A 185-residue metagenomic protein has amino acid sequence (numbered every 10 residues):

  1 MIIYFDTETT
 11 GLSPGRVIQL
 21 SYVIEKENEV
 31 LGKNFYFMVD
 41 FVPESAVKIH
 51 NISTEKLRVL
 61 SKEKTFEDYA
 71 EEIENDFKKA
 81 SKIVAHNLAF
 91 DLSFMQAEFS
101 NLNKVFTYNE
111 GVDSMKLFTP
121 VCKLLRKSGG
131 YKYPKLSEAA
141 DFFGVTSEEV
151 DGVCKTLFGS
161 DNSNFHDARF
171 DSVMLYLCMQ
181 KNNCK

Functional and structural regions predicted by a protein language model:
M1-L102, E138-V145: Conserved non-catalytic scaffold segment of RNase H-like nuclease domains
V59, G111, G152-V153: Proline- and acidic/polar-enriched loop/turn elements at helix boundaries
K79-A89, F94, E98-F99, G130-K185: Acidic, Mg2+-coordinating catalytic module of metal-dependent nucleases/exonucleases that use a two-metal-ion mechanism
V105-V112: Short hydrophobic/aromatic-enriched beta-strand-loop microsegments
V112-K132: Short alpha-helix plus adjacent loop in nuclease-associated cores
